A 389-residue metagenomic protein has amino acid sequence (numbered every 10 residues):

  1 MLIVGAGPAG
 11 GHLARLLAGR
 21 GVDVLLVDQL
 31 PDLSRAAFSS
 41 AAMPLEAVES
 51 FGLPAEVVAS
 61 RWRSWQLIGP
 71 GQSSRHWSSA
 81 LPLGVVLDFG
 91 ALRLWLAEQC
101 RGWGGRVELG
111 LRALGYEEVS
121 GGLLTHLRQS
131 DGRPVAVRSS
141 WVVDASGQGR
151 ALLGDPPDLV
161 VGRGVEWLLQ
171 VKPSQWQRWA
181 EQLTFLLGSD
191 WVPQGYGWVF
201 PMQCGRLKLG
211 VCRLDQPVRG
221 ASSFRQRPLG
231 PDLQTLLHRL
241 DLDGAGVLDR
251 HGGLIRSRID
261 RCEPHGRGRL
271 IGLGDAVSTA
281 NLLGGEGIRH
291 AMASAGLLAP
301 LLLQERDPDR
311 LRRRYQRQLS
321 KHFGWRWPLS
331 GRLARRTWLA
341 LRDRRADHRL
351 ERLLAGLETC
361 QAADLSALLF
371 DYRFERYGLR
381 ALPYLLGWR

Functional and structural regions predicted by a protein language model:
V4-A6, R15-F38: Glycine-rich FAD pyrophosphate-binding loop
A6, L16, R20, Q99-G244: Predominantly flavin-linked oxidoreductase catalytic cores and closely associated redox partners
G10-G11: N-terminal Rossmann-fold NAD(P) dinucleotide-binding loop
L30-P54: Conserved N-terminal glycine-rich FAD pyrophosphate-binding loop of Rossmann-like flavoproteins
L45-A97: A conserved beta-strand/loop capping segment in the N-terminal third of enzymes that catalyze redox or closely related
R93-L94, L109-L111, D249-H251: Short loop/edge segments at beta-strand edges and connector loops that shape dinucleotide/nucleotide cofactor-binding
D215-L301, D307-D309: FAD/FMN-dependent oxidoreductases across multiple families
P300-R389: C-terminal helical "tail/cap" subdomain of flavin- and related membrane-associated enzymes
